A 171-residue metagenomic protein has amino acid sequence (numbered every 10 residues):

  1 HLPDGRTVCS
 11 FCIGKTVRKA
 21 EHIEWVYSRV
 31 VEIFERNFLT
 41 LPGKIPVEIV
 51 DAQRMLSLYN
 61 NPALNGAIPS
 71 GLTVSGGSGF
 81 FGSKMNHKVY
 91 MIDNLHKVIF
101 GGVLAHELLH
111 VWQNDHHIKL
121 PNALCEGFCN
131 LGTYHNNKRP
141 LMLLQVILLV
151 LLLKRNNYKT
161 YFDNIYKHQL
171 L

Functional and structural regions predicted by a protein language model:
H1-E21: Cys/His-rich short segments
F11, G71-G77, N94, G102: Long, terminal "pre-/pro-" and other extracytoplasmic accessory regions that lie outside the mature folded/catalytic
R18-H87: Auxiliary, metal-adjacent structural segments of Zn-dependent hydrolase domains
A20-Y27, K97-G102, N122, E126 (+1 more regions): Solvent-exposed, acidic/flexible segments
S83-L104, H116-N122: Short pre-active-site segment immediately N-terminal to the catalytic Zn-binding motif
L109, Q113: Short active-site segment of divalent metal-dependent hydrolases/proteases that encodes the spacing between
D115-T160: Post-HExxH zinc-binding segment in Zn-dependent metallohydrolases
Y161-L171: Conserved alpha-helical "signature site" that marks functionally important helical segments or helix/loop junctions
